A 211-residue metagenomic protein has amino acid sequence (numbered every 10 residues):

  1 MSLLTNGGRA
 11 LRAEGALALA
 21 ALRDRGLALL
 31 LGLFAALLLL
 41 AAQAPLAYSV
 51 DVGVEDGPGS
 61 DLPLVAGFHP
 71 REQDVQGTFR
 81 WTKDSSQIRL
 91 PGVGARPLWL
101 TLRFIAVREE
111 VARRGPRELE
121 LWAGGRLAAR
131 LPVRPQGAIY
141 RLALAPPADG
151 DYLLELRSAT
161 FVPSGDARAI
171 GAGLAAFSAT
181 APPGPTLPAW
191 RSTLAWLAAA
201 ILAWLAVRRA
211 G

Functional and structural regions predicted by a protein language model:
S2-R23: Membrane-interfacial, low-structure loops and terminal tails that flank and connect transmembrane helices in multi-pass
A21-W99, V107-P116, T160-V207: Glycan-recognition and processing domains
T82, A123-G124: Short beta-strand and strand-turn-strand segments in soluble, beta-rich domains
K83, P135-I139: Short, solvent-exposed loop/turn segments in extracellular or other extracytoplasmic domains
L90-G92, V133, L144-P146: Hydrophobic residues in beta-strands and at strand termini
R96-F104, R117, L121, A138-S164 (+1 more regions): Short, well-structured beta-strand segments within conserved domains
R126-Q136: Solvent-exposed serine/threonine-rich low-complexity stretches and specific carbohydrate-binding patches
R209-G211: Membrane-interface helix-boundary motifs at transmembrane edges
